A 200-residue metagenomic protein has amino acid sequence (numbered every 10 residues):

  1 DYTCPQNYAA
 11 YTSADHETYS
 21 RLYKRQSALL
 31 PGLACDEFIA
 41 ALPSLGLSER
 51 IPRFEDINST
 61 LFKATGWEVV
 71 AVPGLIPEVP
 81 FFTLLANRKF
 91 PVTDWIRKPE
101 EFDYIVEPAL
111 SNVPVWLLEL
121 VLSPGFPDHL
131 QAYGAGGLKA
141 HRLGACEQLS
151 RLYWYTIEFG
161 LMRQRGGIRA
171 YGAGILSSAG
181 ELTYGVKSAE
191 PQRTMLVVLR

Functional and structural regions predicted by a protein language model:
D1-V121: The feature captures two recurrent sequence modes
S59-K63, W116, Q131-A135, R151-L161: Short, hydrophobic/amphipathic alpha-helical patches that form generic packing surfaces within helical domains
A64-V72, P124, G136-A140, F159-R163: Short secondary-structure junctions and interdomain/linker hinges
L117, V121-P124, L196-R200: Short, intrinsically disordered, charge-balanced linker/junction segments flanking boundaries in proteins
F126-C146: A long, hydrophobic alpha-helical segment
A140-A173, S177-G180: Extended, Lys/Arg-enriched charged tracts that mediate electrostatic binding to polyanionic substrates
A173-R200: C-terminal structured domains
